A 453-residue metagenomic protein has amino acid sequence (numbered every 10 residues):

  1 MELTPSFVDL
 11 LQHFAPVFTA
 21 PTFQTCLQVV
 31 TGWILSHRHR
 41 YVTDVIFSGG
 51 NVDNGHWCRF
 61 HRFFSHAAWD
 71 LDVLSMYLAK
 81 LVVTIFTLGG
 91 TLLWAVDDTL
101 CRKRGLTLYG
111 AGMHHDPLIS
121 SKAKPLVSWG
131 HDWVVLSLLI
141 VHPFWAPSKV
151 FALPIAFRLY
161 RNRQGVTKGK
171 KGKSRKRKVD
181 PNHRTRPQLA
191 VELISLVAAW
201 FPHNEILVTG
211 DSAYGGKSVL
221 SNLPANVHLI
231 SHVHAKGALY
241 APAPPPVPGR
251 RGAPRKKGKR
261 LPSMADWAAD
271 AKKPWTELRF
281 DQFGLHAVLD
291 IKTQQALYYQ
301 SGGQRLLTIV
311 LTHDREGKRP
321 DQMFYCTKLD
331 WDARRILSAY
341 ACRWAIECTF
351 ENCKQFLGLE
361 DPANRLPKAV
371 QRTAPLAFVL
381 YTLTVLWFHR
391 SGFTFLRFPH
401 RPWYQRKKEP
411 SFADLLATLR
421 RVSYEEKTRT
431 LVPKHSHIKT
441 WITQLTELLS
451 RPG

Functional and structural regions predicted by a protein language model:
M1-F14, G49, G90, T107-L108 (+2 more regions): Single, function-defining residue in the core of a domain
M1-S65, W69, L74: Gly/serine-rich nucleotide phosphate-binding loop at the start of the catalytic core of nucleotide/ADP-ribose-handling
V17-T25, A123-W129, N364-A374: Structural motif
T25, H37-Y41, G55-R59, W69 (+6 more regions): Generic alpha-helix structural propensity
L35, G50, F64, A68 (+4 more regions): Short gly/ser-rich anion-binding loops that grip negatively charged ligand groups
S36, L100-R102, D211-G216: Gly/Ser/Thr-rich loops at beta-strand to alpha-helix junctions that form or flank small-molecule/cofactor-binding
S65-N162, K292-L297: Active-site-proximal, Lys/Arg-enriched surface segment that forms a nucleic-acid-binding/basic interface patch
